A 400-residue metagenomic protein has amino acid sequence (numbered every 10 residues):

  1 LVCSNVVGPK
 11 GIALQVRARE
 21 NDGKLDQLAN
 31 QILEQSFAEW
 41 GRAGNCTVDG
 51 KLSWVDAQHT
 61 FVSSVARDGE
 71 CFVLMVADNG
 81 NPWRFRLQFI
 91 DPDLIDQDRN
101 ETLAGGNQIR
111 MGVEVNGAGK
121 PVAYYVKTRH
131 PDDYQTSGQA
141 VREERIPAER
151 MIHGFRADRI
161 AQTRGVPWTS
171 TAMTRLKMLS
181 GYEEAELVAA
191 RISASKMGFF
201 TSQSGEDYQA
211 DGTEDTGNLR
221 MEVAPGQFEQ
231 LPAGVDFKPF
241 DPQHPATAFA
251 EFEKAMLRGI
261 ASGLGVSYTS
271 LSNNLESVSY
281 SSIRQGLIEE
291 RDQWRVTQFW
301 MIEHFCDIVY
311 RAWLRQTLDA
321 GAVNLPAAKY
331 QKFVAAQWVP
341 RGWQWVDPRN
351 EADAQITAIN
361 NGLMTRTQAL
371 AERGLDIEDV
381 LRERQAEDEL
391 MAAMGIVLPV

Functional and structural regions predicted by a protein language model:
L1-G154, A358: Structured, mid-chain assembly/scaffold modules that mediate subunit interfaces within large macromolecular complexes
K24-Q35, D49, L219, W300-F305 (+1 more regions): Alpha-helix boundary/N-cap detector
L52, M75-A77, A189-S195, L271-L275 (+3 more regions): Short coil/turn segments at secondary-structure boundaries
S53-L74, P245-V346, L398: C-terminal amphipathic alpha-helical
G119, I260, A369: Acidic/polar, glycine-anchored loop/turn motif associated with catalytic or activation segments that engage anionic
R150-G286, A328: Extended, charged amphipathic alpha-helical segments
V235-K238, P245-A246, I283-I288, L325-A327 (+1 more regions): Activation/maturation switch segments at domain boundaries
P340-P348, A354-I359: Conserved catalytic/coupling modules of large nucleotide/cofactor-utilizing molecular machines
